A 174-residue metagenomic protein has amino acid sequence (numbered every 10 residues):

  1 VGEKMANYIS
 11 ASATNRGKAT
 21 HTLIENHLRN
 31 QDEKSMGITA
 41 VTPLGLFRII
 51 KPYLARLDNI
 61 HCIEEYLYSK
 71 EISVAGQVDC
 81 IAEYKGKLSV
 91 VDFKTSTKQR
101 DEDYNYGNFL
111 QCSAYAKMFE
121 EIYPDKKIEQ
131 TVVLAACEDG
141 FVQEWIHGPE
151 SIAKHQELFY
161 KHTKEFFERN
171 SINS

Functional and structural regions predicted by a protein language model:
V1-A75: Metal-dependent nuclease catalytic cores that hydrolyze phosphodiester bonds in DNA/RNA, characterized by
C62-N170: Mg2+/Mn2+-dependent nuclease catalytic core
N173-S174: Acidic, carboxylate-rich catalytic segments that either coordinate divalent cations
